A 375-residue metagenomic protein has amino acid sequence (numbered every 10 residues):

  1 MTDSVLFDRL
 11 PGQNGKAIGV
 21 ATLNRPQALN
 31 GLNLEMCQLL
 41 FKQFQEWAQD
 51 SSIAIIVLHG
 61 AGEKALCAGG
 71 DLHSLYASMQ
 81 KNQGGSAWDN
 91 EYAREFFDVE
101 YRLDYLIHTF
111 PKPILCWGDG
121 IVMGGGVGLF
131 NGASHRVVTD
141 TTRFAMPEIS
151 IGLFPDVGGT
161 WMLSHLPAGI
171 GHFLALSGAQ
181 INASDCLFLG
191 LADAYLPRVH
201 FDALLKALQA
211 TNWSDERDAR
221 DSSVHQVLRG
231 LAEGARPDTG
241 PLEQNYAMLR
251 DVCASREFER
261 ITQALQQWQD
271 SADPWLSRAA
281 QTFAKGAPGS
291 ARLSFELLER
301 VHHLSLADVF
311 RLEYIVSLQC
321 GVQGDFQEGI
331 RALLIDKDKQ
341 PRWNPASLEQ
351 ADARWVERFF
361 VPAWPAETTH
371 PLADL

Functional and structural regions predicted by a protein language model:
M1-H59, Y105, A373-L375: Conserved CoA-thioester-binding segment of acyl-CoA-metabolizing enzymes
L58, D71, L129-F130, D185-C186 (+2 more regions): Hydrophobic/aromatic residues within transmembrane alpha-helices of multi-pass small-molecule transporters
G60-R102, G152: Glycine- (often His-adjacent) and acidic-residue-rich active-site loop that binds/positions the CoA thioester
I107-I151, F173-L174, G178-A179, A183: Glycine-rich beta-to-alpha active-site loop
A133-D156, G190-L205: Gly/Pro- and small hydrophobic-enriched strand-loop and loop-to-helix capping segments that sit at the rims
G158-T160, H165-R220: Contiguous mid-protein beta-loop-alpha structural module that forms a pocket-lining wall or clamp of enzyme active
P197-T282: Amphipathic alpha-helical blocks and their helix-capping loop/short-beta junctions
I261-S277, F283-L375: Long, low-complexity C-terminal extensions of enzymes
